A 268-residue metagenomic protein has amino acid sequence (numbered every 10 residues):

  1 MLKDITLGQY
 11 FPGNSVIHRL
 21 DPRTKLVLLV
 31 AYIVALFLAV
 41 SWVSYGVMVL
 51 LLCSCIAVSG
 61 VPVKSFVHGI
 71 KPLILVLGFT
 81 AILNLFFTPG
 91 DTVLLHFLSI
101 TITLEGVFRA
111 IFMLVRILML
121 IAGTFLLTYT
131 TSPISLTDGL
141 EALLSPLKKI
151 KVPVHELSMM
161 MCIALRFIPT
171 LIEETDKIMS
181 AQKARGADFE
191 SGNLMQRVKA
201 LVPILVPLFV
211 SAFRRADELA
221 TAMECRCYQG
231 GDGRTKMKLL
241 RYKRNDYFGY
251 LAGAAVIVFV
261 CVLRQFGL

Functional and structural regions predicted by a protein language model:
M1-S44, M48-A57, S145, K149-V152 (+3 more regions): Transmembrane alpha-helix interface motif
N14, F37, V61-S65, F97 (+4 more regions): Membrane-helix interfacial "entry" motifs
K25, V63-I74, G249: Alpha-helical transmembrane segments and their helix-start/interface "positive-inside/aromatic belt" motifs in integral
S41, Y45, G60-K64, T88-H96 (+2 more regions): Transmembrane helix-loop junctions in multipass membrane proteins, especially transporters and channels
L51-V61, V76-F79: Alpha-helical transmembrane segments and their membrane-interface exit regions
L73-A187, L194: Juxtamembrane/interface alpha-helical elements of multi-pass membrane proteins
